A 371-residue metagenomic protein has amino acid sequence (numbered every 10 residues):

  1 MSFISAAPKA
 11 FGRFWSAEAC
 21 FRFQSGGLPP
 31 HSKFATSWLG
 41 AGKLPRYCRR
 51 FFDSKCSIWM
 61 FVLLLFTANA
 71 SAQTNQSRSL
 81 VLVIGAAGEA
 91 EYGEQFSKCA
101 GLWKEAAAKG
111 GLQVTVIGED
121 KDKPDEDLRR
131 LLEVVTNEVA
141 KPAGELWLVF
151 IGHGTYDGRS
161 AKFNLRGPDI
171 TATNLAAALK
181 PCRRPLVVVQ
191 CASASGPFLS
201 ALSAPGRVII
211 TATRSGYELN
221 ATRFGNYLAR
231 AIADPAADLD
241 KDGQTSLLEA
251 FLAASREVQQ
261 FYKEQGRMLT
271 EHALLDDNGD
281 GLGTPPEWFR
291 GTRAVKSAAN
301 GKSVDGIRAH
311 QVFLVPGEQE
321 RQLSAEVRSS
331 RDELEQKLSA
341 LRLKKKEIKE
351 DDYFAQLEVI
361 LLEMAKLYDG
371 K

Functional and structural regions predicted by a protein language model:
A7, F14, E18, P30 (+1 more regions): Glycine-biased, low-complexity coil/linker segments
F52-V81, G93, R267-K371: Disordered regulatory segments flanking catalytic cores
Q76-L80, G110-Q113, K141-L146, C182-V187 (+1 more regions): Loop/turn elements at helix/coil->beta-strand transitions in domains of secreted/extracellular proteins
V83-A87, I117-K121, V149-H153, L165-P168 (+3 more regions): Active-site-proximal beta-strand/loop segments in catalytic clefts of secreted hydrolases
E91, L102-G144: Functional beta-strand-loop-alpha-helix junction segments that form "active/interaction loops" within catalytic
G101, V187-P286: Active-site-proximal C-terminal subdomain of hydrolase catalytic domains
I151-C182: A short, glycine/acidic-enriched catalytic loop
